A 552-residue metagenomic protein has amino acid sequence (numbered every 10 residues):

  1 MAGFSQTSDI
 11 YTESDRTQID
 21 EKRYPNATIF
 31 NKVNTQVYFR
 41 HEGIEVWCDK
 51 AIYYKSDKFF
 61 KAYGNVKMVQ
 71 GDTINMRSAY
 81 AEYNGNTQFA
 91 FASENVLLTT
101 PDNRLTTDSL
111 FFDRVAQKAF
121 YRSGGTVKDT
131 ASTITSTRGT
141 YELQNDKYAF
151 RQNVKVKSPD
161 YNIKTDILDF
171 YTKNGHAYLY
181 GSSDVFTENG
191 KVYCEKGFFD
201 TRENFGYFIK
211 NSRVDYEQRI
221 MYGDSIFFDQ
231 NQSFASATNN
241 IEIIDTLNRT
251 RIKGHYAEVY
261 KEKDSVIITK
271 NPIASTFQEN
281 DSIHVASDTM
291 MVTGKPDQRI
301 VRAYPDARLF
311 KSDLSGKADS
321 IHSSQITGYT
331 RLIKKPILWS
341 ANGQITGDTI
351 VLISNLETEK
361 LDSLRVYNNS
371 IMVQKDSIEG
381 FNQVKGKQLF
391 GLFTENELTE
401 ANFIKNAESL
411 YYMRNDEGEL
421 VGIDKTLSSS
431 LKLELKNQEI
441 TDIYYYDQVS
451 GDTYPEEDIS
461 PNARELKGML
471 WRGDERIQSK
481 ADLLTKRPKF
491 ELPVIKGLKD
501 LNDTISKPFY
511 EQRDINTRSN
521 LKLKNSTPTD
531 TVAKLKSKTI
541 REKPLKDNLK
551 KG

Functional and structural regions predicted by a protein language model:
F4-G552: N-terminal amphipathic/hydrophobic interface segments
